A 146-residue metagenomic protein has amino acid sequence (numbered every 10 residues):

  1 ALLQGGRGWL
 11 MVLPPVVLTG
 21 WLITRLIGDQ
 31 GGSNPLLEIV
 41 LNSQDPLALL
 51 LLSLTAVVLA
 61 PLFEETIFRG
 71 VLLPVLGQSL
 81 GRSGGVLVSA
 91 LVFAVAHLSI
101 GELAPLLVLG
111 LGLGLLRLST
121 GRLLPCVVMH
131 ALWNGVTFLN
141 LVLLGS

Functional and structural regions predicted by a protein language model:
A1-A60, Q78: Juxtamembrane helix-loop-helix connectors linking adjacent transmembrane helices in multi-pass membrane enzymes
L2, G6, L10, P14 (+2 more regions): Membrane-interface helix/loop boundary segments of multi-pass membrane proteins
L2-L3, L47, L51, T55 (+7 more regions): Alpha-helical membrane-protein architecture signal
L22-I23, L76, V92, L116: Broad structural signal for hydrophobic residues in well-ordered alpha-helices, predominantly aliphatic
V58-L59, V71-L80, V95-G101: Short, amphipathic, aromatic/basic-enriched membrane-interface segments that mark the entry/exit of transmembrane
A60-P61, H130: Residue-level recognition of hydrophobic positions within alpha-helical transmembrane segments
S83-S146: Functionally important transmembrane alpha-helices
